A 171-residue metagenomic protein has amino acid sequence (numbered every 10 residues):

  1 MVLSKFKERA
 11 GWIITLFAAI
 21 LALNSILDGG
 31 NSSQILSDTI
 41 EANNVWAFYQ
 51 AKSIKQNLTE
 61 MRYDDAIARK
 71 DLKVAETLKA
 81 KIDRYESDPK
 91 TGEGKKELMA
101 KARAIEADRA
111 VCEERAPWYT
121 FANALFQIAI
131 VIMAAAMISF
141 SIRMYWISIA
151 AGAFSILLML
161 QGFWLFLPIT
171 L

Functional and structural regions predicted by a protein language model:
M1-W12: N-terminal positive-inside, membrane-proximal cytosolic segments immediately preceding the first
A10, I14-F17, F126, I147-S155: Hydrophobic alpha-helical transmembrane segments of polytopic
L21-N43: Transmembrane signal-anchor/signal-peptide helices with a preference for the extracytoplasmic
E41-D108: Long, solvent-exposed extracytoplasmic domains/loops
A47, P117, A151-G152: Polytopic alpha-helical membrane proteins, predominantly small-molecule transporters/carriers
E106-A116: Short juxtamembrane and helix-loop transition motifs at transmembrane-helix boundaries in membrane proteins
E114-I128, I142-Y145: N-terminal membrane-entry
V131-L171: Alpha-helical transmembrane anchor segments
